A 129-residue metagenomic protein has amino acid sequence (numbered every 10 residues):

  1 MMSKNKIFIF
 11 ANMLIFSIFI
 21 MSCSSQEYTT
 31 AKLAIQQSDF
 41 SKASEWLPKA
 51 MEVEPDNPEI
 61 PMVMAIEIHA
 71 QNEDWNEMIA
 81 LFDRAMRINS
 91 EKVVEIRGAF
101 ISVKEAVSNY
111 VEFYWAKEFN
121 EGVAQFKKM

Functional and structural regions predicted by a protein language model:
F19-S22: C-terminal motif of bacterial Sec signal peptides marking the signal peptidase cleavage site
S24-K32, P58-I66, E95-M129: Amphipathic alpha-helical repeat scaffolds of TPR domains
A34, W46, E77, L81-R84 (+1 more regions): Alpha-helical solenoid repeat scaffolds, predominantly canonical TPR units
S38, N72-E73, M129: Residue-level detector of the short coil/turn that links helix A to helix B within each tetratricopeptide repeat
K42, N76-E77, E121: Alpha-helical positions within canonical tetratricopeptide repeat
P48-V53, R84-R87: Conserved structural position within tetratricopeptide repeats
P55-D56, S90: Short coil turns that delineate tetratricopeptide repeat
H69-V94: TPR/TPR-like (Sel1-like) alpha-helical repeat modules
